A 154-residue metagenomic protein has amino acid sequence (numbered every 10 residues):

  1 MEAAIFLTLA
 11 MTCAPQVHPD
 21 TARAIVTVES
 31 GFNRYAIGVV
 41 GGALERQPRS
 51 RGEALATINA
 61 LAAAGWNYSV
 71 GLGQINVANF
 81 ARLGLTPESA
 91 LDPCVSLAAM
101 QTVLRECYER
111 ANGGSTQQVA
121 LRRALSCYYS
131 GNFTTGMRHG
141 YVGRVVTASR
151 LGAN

Functional and structural regions predicted by a protein language model:
E2-T21, V28-A36, L44, P48-N154: Non-catalytic cell-wall polysaccharide-engagement segments
V39: Helix-loop segments that flank and shape redox-cofactor active sites
